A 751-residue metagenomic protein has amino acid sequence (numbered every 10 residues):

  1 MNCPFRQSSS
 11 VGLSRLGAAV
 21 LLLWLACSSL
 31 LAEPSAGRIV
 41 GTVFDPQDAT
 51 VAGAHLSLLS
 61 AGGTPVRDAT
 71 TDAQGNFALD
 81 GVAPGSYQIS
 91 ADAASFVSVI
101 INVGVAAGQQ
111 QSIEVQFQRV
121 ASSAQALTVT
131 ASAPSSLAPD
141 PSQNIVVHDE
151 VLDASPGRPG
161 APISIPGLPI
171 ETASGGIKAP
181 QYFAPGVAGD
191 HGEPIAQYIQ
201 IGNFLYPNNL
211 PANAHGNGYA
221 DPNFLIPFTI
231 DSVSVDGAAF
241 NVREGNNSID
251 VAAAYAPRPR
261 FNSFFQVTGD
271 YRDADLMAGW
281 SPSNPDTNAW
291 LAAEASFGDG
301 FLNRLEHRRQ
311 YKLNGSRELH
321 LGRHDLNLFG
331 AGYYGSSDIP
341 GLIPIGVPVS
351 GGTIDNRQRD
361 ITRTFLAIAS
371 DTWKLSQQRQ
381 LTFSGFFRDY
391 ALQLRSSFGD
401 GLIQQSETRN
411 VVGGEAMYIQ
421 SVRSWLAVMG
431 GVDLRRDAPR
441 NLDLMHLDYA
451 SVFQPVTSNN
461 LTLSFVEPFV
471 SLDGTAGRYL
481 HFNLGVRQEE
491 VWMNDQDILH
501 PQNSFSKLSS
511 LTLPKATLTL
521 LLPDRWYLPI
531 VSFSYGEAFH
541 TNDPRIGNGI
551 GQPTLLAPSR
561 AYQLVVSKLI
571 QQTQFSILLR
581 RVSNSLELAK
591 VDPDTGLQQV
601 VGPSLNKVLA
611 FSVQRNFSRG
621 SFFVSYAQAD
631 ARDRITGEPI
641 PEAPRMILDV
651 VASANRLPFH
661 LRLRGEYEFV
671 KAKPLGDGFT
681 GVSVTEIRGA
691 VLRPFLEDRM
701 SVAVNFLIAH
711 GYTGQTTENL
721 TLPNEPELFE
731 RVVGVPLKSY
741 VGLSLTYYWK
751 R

Functional and structural regions predicted by a protein language model:
S28-A138: Periplasm-facing N-terminal accessory domains of Gram-negative outer-membrane beta-barrel systems
S95-V97, I101-Q118, Q125-D190, I199-N241 (+2 more regions): Periplasmic N-terminal accessory/gating domains of Gram-negative outer-membrane beta-barrel systems
N223, S232-V242, S248-P282, A293 (+1 more regions): Short strand-turn segments of transmembrane beta-barrel domains in outer membranes, especially the first one or two
T268-F297, L302-P340, R357-Q380, V422-L426: Transmembrane beta-barrel wall of Gram-negative outer-membrane proteins
G298-Q310, R323-A369, F387-R409, P455-L461 (+1 more regions): Flexible loop and strand-edge segments within Gram-negative outer membrane beta-barrel domains
Q380-S396, L521-P523, L528-H540, L556-R632: Membrane-embedded beta-barrel scaffold of Gram-negative outer-membrane proteins
T475-F482, E489-V491, R581, Q599-G676 (+1 more regions): Gram-negative outer-membrane beta-barrel transporters
V691-R751: C-terminal beta-signal and adjacent terminal beta-strands/loops of Gram-negative outer-membrane beta-barrel proteins
